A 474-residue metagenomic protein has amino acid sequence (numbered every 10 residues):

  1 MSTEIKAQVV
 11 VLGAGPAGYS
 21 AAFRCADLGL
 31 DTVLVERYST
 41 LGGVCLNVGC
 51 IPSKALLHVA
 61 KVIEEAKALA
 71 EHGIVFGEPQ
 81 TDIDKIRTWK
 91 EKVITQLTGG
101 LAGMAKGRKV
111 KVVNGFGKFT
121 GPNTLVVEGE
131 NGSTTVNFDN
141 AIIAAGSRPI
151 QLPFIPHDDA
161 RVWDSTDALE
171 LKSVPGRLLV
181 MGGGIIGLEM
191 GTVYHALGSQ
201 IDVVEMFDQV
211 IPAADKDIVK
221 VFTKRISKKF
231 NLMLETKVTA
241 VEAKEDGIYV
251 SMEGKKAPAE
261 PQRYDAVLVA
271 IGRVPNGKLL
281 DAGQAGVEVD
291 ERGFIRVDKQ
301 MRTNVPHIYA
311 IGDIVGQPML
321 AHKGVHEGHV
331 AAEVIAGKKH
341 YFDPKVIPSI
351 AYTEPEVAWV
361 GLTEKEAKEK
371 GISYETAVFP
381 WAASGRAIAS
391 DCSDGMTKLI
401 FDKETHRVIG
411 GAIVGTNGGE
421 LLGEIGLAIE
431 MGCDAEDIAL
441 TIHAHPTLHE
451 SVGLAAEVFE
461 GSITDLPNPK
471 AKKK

Functional and structural regions predicted by a protein language model:
S2-A7, A17, F23-V174, F207-I211 (+8 more regions): Glycine-rich flavin
V10-A21, A26-Y38, V44, I51 (+4 more regions): Flexible, glycine-rich terminal cap/loop adjacent to redox cofactors in electron-transfer oxidoreductases
V10-L12, G117, V136-G146, M181 (+2 more regions): Short hydrophobic core segments
G13-G18, G146, G182-G187, G272 (+3 more regions): Conserved phosphate-binding and hydrolysis motifs of nucleotide-dependent enzymes
C50, A145-Q200, V204, L232 (+3 more regions): Glycine-rich dinucleotide-binding loop and its adjacent helix/turn
K111-N114, K118-G129, V136, G198-K299 (+4 more regions): A Rossmann-like FAD-binding core segment of flavoenzymes
D158-P175, P261-I335: FAD-site-proximal beta/loop scaffold in flavoenzymes
